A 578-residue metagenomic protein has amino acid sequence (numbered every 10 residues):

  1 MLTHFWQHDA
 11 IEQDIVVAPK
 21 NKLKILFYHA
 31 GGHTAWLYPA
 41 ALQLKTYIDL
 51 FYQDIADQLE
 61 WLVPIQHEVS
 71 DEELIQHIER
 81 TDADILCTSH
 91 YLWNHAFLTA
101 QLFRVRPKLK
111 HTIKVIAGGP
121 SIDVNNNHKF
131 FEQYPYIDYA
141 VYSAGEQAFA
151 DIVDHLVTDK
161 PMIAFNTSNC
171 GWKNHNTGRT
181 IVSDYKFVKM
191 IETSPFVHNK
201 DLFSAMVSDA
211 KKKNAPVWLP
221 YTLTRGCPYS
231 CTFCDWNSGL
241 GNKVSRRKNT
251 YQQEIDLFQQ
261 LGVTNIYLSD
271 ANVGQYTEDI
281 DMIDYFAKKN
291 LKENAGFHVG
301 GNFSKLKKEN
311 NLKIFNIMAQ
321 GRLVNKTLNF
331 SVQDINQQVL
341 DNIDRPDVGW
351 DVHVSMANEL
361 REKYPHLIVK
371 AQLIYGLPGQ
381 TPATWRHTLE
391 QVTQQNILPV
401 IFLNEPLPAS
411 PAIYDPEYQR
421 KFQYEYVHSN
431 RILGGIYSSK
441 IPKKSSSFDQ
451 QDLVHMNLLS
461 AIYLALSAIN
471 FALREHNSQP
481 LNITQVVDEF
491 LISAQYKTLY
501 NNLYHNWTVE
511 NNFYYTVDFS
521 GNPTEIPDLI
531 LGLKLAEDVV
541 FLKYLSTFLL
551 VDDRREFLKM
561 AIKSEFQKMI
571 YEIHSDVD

Functional and structural regions predicted by a protein language model:
M1-A30, I55-A56, D71-D84, K443 (+1 more regions): Radical SAM enzyme core and accessory elements
L2-L23, K173-L223: N-terminal [4Fe-4S]-dependent radical SAM core
K20-A30, I85, T112-I116, K248-K370 (+1 more regions): Conserved SAM/AdoMet-binding glycine-rich loop
G31-A40, H90-A96: A short, glycine/small-residue-rich beta-strand->loop->alpha-helix junction that serves as a flexible
L59-Y185: Glycine-rich beta-alpha loop elements in corrinoid/cobalamin-binding modules across cobalamin-dependent enzymes
N125-N127, Y229, T277-D279, V332-Q333 (+4 more regions): Flexible glycine/acidic-rich beta-alpha junction loops that bind and position SAM and/or redox cofactors in anaerobic
H128-A150, F315-T327, V392-P399: Structural recognition of alpha->loop->beta junctions
K212-T250: Canonical Radical SAM [4Fe-4S] cluster-binding loop centered on the CxxxCxxC motif and its immediate flanking residues
